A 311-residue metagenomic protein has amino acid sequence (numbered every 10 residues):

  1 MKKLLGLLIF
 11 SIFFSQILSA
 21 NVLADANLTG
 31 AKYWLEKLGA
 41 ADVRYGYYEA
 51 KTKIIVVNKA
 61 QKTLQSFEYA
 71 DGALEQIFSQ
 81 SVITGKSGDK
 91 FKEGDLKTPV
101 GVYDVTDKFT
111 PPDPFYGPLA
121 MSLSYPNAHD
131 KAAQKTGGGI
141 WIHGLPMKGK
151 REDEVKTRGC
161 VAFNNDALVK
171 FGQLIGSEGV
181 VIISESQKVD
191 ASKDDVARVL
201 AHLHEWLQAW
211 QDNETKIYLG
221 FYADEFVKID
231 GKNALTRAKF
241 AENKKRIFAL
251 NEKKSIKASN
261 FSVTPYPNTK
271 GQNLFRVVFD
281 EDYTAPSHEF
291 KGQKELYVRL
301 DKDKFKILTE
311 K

Functional and structural regions predicted by a protein language model:
M1-L4: Positively charged n-region of N-terminal signal peptides that target proteins for export
L7-Q16: Bacterial N-terminal signal peptides
K32-I140: Gly/Pro-biased beta-strand-loop elements
A60-K62, Y69-G72, G85-S87, K108-T110 (+7 more regions): Solvent-exposed coil/turn segments that connect beta secondary-structure elements in extracytoplasmic/periplasmic
G94-V100, T110-H204, N213: Exported/periplasmic cell-wall-interacting domains
E214-I229: Short, well-ordered alpha-helical segments enriched in acidic and aromatic residues
E242-F290: Surface-exposed, charged secondary-structure patches
H288-K311: Short beta-strand edge/turn micro-motifs at domain boundaries
